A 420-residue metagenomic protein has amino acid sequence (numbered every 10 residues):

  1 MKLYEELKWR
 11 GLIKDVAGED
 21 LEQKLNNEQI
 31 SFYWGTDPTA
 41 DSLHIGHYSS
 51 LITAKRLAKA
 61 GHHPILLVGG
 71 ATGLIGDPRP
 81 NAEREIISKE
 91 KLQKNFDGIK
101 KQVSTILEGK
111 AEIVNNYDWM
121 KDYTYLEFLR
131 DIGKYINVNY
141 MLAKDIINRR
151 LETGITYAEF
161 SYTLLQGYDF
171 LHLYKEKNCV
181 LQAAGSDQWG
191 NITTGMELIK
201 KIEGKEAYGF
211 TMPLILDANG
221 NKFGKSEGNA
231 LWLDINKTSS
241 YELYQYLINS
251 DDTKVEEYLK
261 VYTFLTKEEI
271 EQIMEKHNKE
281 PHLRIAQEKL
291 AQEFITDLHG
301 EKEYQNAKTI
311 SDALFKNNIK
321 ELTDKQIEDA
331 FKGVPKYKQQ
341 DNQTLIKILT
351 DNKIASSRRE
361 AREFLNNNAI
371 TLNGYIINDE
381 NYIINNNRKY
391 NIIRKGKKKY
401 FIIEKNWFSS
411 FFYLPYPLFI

Functional and structural regions predicted by a protein language model:
M1-Y33: Positively charged, low-complexity intrinsically disordered leader regions
L7, H44, I113: Divalent metal-coordination and catalytic microenvironments
R10, E85-F96, K100-A218: Divalent-metal (Mg2+/Mn2+/Ca2+)-assisted nucleotide/phosphate chemistry catalytic cores
L21-P78, Q182-W189: N-terminal catalytic cores of NTP/NDP-binding nucleotidyl/phosphoryl-transfer enzymes
S50-L57, L173, N191-I199, F294 (+1 more regions): Buried hydrophobic packing segments
G73-E85, K175-E176, E227: Acidic/polar active-site rim loop that often engages polyanionic ligands
I202-F408, I420: Conserved nucleotide- and phosphate/pyrophosphate-binding catalytic cores in adenylate/nucleotidyl-handling enzymes
